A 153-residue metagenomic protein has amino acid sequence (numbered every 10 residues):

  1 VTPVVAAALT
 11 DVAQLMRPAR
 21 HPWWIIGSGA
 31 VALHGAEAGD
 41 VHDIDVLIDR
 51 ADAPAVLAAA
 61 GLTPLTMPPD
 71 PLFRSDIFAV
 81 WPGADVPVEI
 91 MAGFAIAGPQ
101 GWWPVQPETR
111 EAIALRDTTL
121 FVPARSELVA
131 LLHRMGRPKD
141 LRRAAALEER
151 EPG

Functional and structural regions predicted by a protein language model:
V1-G153: Compositionally biased terminal segments of proteins
